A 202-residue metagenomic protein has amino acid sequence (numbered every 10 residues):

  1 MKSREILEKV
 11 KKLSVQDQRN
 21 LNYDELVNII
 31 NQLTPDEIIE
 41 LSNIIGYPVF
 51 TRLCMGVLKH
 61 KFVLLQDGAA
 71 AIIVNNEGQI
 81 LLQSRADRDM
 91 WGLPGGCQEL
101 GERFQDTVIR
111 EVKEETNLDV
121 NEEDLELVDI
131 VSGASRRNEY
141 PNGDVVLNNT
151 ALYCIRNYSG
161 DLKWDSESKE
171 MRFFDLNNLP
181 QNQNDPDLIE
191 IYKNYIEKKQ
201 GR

Functional and structural regions predicted by a protein language model:
K2, E8, R19, D24-P48: Alpha-helical and coiled-coil interaction segments, frequently adjacent to or embedded within charge-biased
P35-A70, G143: Acidic, metal-coordinating catalytic segment for phosphate/diphosphate chemistry, firing primarily on the Nudix
D67-A69, G78, N149-A151, K169: Change "...and in nucleic-acid phosphodiester-cleaving endonucleases..." to "...and in nucleic-acid processing enzymes
I73, L152-R156, F173-D175: Short, well-ordered beta-strand micro-motif
N75-E115, D119: Conserved Nudix-box catalytic region and its N-terminal flanking loop in Nudix hydrolases and closely related
Q79-I80, S159-K163: Short helix-loop capping/hinge motifs at secondary-structure junctions, enriched in acidic/polar residues
D89-W91, L162-R202: Nudix hydrolase/Nudix homology domain
L118-G160: Active-site segment of metal-dependent pyrophosphate-handling enzymes, primarily the Nudix hydrolase catalytic core
